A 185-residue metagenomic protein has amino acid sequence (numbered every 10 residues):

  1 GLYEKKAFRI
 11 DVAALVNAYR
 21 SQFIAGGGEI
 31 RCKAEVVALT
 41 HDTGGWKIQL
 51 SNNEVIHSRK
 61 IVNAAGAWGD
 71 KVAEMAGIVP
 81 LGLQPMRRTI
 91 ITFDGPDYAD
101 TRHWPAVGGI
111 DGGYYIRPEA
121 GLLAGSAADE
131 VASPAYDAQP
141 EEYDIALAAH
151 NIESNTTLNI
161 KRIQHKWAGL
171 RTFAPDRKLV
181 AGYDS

Functional and structural regions predicted by a protein language model:
G1-Y3, A7, I90, G113: Short aromatic/hydrophobic contact patches that present stacked aromatics for nucleic-acid/ligand binding
L2-N52, I56-K60, A64: Helical element adjacent to the flavin cofactor pocket in flavoenzyme catalytic cores
G45, K60, A65-S185: Active-site substrate-recognition segment that forms the wall of the catalytic cavity or substrate channel
